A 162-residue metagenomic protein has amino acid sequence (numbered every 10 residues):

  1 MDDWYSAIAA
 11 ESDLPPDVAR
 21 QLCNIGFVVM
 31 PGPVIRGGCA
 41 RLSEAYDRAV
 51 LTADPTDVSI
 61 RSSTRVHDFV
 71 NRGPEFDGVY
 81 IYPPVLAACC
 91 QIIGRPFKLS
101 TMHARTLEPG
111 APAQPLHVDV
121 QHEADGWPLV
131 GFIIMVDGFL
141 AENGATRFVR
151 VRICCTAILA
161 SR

Functional and structural regions predicted by a protein language model:
M1-I25, M30-D125: Non-heme Fe(II)-dependent double-stranded beta-helix
D3, A141-R162: Double-stranded beta-helix
F69-E75, L140-R147: Noncatalytic linker/hinge segments flanking ATPase motor cores
R95, P109-A111, G138-A141, I153-C154: Short, charged/polar surface micro-motifs in flexible loops or helix N-caps
M102, V130, G144: Change "...and in nucleic-acid phosphodiester-cleaving endonucleases..." to "...and in nucleic-acid processing enzymes
H103, V118, I134-G138, R150: Short, structured patches in soluble enzyme cores that scaffold and shape functional sites
D119-W127, A157-R162: Short flexible/disordered coil segments
A124-A141: Short, conserved beta-strand element in jelly-roll/cupin
